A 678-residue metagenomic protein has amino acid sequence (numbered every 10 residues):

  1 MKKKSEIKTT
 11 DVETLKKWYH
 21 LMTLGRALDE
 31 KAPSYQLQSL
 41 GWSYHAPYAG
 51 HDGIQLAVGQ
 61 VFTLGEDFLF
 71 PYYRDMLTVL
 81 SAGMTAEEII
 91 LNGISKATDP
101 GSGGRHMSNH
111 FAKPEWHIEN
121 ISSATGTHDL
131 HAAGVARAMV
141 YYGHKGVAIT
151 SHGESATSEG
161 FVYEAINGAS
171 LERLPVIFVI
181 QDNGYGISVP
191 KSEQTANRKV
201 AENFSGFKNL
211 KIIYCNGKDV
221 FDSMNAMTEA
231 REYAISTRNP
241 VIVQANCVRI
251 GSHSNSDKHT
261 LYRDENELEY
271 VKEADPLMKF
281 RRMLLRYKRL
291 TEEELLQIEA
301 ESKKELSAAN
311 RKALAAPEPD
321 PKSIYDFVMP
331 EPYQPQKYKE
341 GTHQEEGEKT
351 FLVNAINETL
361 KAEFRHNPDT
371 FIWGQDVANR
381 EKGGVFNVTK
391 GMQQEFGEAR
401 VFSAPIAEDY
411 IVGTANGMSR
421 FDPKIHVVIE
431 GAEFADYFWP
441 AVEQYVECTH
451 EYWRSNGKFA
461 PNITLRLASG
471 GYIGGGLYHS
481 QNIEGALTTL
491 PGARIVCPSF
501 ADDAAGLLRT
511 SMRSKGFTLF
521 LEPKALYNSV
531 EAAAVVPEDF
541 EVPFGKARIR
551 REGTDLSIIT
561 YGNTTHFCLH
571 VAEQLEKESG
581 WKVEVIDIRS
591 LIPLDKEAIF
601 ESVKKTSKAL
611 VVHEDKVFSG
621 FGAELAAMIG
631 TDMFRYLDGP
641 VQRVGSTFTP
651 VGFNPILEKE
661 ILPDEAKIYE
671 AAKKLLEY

Functional and structural regions predicted by a protein language model:
M1-I54, Q60, A245, I250-A399 (+4 more regions): Conserved acidic/glycine
A27-A32, A97-K113, A201-E202, R380-E395 (+1 more regions): Acidic-glycine-rich active-site phosphate/pyrophosphate-binding loop
A27-L174, P190-K208, D369, L477-Y478: Cofactor-binding active-site loop characterized by glycine-rich and histidine/acidic residues
Y35-L40, H106-S122, K145-S151, K208-I212 (+6 more regions): Glycine/charged-rich beta-loop-alpha catalytic/anionic-binding loops adjacent to active sites
S43-H51, Y73-R74, N109-D129, G153 (+8 more regions): Active-site nucleophile and cofactor-binding loops and adjacent substrate-binding regions of central metabolic enzymes
L56-G65, A133-H144, I166-L174, S205-F207 (+7 more regions): Alpha-helix C-terminal capping segments
S95-P100, S170-I180, R400-S403, E447-L467: A glycine-rich helix N-cap at a beta->alpha junction
H117-S307, R311, A315, T488-S607 (+1 more regions): Glycine-rich ThDP/TPP pyrophosphate-binding loop and its adjacent helix/strand module within ThDP-dependent enzymes
